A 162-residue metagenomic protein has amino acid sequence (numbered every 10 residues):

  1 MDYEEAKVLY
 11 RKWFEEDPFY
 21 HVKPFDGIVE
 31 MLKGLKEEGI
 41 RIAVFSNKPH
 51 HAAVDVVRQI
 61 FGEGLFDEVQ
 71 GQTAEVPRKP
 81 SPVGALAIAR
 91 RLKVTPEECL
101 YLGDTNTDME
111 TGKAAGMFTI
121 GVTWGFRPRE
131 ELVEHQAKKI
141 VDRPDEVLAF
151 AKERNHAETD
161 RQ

Functional and structural regions predicted by a protein language model:
M1-E30, E38-I40: Metal-dependent phosphoesterase signature
P18-V22, N47, F118: Short, flexible loop segments at the rims of nucleotide/cofactor-binding pockets, characterized by
K33-K36, P49-H50, V54-Q162: Asp-based, Mg2+/Mn2+-dependent phosphohydrolase catalytic module
A43: Conserved glycine-rich Rossmann-like NAD(P)H-binding loop of the short-chain dehydrogenase/reductase
